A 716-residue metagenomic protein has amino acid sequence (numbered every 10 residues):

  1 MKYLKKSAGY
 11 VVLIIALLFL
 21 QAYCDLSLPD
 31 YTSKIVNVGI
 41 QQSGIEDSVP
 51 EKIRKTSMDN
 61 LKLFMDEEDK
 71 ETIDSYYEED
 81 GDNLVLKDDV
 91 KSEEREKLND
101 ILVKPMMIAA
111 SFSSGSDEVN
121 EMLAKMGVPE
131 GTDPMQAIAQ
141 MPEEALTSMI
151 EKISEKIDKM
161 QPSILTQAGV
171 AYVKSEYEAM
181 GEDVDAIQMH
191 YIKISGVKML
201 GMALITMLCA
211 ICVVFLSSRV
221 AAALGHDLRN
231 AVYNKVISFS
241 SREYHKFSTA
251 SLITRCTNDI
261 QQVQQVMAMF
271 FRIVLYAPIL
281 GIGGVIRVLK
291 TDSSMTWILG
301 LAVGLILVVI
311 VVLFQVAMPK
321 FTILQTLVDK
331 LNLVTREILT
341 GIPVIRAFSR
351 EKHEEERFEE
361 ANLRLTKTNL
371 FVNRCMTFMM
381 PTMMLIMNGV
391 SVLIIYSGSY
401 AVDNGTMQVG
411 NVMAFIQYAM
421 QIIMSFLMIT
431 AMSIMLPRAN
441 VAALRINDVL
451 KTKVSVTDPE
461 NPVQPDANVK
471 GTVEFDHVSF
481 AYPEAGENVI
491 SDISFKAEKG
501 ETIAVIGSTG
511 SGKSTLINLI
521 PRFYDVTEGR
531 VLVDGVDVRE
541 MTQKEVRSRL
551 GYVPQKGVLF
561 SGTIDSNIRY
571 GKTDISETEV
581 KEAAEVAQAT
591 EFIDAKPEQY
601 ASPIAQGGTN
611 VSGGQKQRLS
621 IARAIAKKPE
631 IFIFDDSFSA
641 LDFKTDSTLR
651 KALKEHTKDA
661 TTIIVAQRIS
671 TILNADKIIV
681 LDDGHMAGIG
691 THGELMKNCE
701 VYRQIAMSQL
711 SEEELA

Functional and structural regions predicted by a protein language model:
M1-A8, L252: A short amphipathic helical element positioned immediately N-terminal to and/or at the very start of a transmembrane
A8, G131, P142, M149 (+10 more regions): An intracellular "coupling" helix at the cytosolic face of ABC transporter transmembrane type-1 domains
A8-D25, D47-G225, H245, V309 (+2 more regions): Transmembrane-helix motif of ABC transporter permease domains
G9-K34, Y191-M199, C212-S218, Q264-I279 (+3 more regions): Alpha-helical segments in transporter systems
V11, D47-P50, L61-E67, I73 (+4 more regions): ABC-type nucleotide-binding domain
C24-Q41, T166, K193, M202-T249 (+10 more regions): Juxtamembrane helix-loop junctions of ABC transporter transmembrane domains
I40-D47, R54-L61, D66, P134-P142 (+10 more regions): Short intracellular "coupling" helices and adjacent cytoplasmic loop segments at the cytosolic face of multi-pass
G283, R287-G304, V308-I310, F314-Q315 (+2 more regions): Helix-loop-helix
